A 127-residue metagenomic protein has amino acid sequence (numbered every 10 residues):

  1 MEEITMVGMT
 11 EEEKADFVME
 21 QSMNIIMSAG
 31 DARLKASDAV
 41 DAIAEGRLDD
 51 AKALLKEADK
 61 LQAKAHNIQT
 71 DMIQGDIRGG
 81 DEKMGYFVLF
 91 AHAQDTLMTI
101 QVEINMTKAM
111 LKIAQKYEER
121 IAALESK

Functional and structural regions predicted by a protein language model:
M1-A15, Y117-E118: Short, charge-rich, low-complexity alpha-helical interaction segments
E3-T5, A29-V40: Short, charge-rich amphipathic alpha-helices with coiled-coil/heptad character
E12, D16-I26, M84-F87, A91-Q94: Short, solvent-exposed segments of well-ordered alpha helices
N24, D31, A53, E57-K64 (+3 more regions): Charged, amphipathic alpha-helical oligomerization/scaffolding segments
D59-T99: Mid-chain, well-packed structural core segment of small domains
M110-K127: Amphipathic alpha-helical oligomerization/assembly segments
